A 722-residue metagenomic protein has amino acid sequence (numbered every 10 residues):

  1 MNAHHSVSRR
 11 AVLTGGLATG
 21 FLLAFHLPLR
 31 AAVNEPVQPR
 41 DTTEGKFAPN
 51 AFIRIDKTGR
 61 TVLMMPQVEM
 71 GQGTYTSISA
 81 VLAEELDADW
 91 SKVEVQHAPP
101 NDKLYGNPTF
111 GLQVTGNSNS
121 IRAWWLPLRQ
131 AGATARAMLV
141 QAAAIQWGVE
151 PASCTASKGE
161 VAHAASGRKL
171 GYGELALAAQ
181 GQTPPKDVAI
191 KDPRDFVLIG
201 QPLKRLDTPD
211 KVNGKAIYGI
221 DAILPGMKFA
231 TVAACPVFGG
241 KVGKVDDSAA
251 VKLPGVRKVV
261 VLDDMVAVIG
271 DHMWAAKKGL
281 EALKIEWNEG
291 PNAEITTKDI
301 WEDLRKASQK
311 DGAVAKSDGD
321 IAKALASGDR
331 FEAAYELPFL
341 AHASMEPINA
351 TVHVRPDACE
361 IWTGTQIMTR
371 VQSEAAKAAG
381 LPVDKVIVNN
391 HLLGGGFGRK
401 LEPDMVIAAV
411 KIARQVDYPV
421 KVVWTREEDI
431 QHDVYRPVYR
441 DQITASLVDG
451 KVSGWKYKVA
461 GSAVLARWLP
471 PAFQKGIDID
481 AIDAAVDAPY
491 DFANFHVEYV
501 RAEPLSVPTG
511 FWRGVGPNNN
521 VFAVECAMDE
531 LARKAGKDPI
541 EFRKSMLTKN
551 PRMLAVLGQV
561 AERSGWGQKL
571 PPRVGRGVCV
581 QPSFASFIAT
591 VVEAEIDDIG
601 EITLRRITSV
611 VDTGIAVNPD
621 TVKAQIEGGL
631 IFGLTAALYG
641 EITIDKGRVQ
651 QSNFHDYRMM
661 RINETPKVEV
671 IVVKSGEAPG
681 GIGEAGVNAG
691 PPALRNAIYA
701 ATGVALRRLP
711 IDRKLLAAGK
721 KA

Functional and structural regions predicted by a protein language model:
N2-F25, A32-A722: Cofactor-binding beta-sheet edge motifs in enzyme active sites
